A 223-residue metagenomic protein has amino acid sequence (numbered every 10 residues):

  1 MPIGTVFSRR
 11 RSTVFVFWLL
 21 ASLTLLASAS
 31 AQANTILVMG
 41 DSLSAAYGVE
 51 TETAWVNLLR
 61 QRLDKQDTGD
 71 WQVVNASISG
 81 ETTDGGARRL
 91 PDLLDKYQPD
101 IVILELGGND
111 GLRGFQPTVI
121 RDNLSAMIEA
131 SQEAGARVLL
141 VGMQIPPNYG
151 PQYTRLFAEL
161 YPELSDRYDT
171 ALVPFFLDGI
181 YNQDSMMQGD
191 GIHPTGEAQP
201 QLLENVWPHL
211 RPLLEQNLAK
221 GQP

Functional and structural regions predicted by a protein language model:
M1-R10: N-terminal secretory signal peptides that target proteins for export/translocation
V14-A27: Bacterial N-terminal signal peptides
S30-Q32, S185-M186: Short hydrophobic "helix-edge" motifs at membrane interfaces and signal-peptide entry regions
Q32-S79, R89-Q98: Serine-esterase "nucleophile elbow" of acetyl-processing enzymes
A45, T82, P147: Flexible, glycine-rich phosphate/dinucleotide-binding loops and adjacent beta-alpha linkers at cofactor/substrate
G48, V74-T82, G111-F115, G191: Acidic/histidine-rich helix-loop elements that form or flank divalent-metal/phosphate-binding sites at the catalytic
G69, A87-P223: Alpha-helical cap/lid subdomain in secreted, periplasmic, or secretory-pathway luminal O-acyl-processing enzymes
